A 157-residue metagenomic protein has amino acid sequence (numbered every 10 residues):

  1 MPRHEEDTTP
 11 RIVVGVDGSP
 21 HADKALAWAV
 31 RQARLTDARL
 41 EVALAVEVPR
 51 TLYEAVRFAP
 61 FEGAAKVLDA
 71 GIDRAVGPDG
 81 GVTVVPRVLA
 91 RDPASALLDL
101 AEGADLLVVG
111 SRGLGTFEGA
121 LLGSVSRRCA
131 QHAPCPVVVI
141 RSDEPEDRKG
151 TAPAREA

Functional and structural regions predicted by a protein language model:
P2-A55, E156-A157: Small/aliphatic-rich secondary-structure junction motif
E41-A43, V85-L89, V138-I140: General small-molecule cofactor/ligand-binding pocket signal
V88-A96: Charged docking surfaces used in two-component/phosphorelay signaling
A104, A133: An anion/phosphate-binding loop that grips the pyrophosphate of nucleotide cofactors and donors
V109-H132, E146-G150: Glycine-rich, Arg-bearing micro-motifs that act as flexible, cationic patches
D143-A157: Short, charged, intrinsically disordered terminal tails
